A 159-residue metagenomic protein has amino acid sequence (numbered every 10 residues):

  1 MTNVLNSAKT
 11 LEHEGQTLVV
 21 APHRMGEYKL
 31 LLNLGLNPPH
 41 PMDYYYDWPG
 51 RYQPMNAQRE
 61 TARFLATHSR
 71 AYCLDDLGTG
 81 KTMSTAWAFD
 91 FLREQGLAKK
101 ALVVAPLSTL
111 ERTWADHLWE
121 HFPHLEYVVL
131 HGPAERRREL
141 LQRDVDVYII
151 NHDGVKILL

Functional and structural regions predicted by a protein language model:
N3-H13, M25-E27, L36-R63, T67-R70 (+1 more regions): SF2 helicase/translocase NTPase motor core, specifically the RecA-like lobe 1 inter-motif segment between Walker
Q16-V20: A short, exposed loop/beta-hairpin motif centered on an aromatic-Gly-Thr core
A21-L31: Eukaryotic acidic, serine/proline-rich intrinsically disordered low-complexity regions that function as flexible
D75: The Walker A (P-loop) glycine that initiates the GxxxxGKT/S ATP-binding motif of P-loop NTPases
